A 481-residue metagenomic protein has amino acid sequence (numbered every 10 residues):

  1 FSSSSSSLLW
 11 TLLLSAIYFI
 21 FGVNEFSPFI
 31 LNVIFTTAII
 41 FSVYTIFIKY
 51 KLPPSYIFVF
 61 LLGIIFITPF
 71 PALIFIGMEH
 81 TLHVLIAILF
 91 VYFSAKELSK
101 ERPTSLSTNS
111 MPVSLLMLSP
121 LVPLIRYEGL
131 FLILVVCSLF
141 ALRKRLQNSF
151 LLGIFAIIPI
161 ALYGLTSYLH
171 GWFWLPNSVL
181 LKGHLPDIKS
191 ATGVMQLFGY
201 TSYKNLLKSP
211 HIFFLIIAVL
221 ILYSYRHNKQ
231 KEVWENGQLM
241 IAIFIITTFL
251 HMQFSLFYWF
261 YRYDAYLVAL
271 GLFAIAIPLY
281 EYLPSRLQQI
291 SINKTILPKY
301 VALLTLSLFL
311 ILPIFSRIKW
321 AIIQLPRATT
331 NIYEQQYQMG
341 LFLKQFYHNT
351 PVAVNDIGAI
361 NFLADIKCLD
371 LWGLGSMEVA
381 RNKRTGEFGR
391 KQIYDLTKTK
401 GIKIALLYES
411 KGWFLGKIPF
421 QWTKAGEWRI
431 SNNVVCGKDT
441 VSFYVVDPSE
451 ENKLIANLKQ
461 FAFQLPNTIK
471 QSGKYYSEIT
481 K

Functional and structural regions predicted by a protein language model:
F1-K481: Membrane-proximal envelope and lipid/glycan-remodeling enzymes
